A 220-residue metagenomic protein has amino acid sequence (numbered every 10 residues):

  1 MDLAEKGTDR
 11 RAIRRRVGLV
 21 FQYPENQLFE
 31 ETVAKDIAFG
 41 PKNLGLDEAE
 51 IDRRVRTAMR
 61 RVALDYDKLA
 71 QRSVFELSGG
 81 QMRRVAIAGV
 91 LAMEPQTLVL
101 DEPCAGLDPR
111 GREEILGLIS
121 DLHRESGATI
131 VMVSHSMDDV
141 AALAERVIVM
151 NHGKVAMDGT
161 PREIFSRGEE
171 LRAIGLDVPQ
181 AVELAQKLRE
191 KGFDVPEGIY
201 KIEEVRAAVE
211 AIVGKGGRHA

Functional and structural regions predicted by a protein language model:
M1-A12: ABC ATPase NBD Q-loop/coupling interface
S73-L77, Q81: Conserved ABC ATPase signature
I87: Hydrophobic anchor residue at the start of the ABC signature
E94: Conserved catalytic motifs of ABC-family nucleotide-binding domains
L98-D101: Catalytic Walker B motif of ABC-type/P-loop ATPase nucleotide-binding domains
V140-A142: A short, surface-exposed alpha-helical micro-motif characterized by mixed small hydrophobic and charged/polar residues
